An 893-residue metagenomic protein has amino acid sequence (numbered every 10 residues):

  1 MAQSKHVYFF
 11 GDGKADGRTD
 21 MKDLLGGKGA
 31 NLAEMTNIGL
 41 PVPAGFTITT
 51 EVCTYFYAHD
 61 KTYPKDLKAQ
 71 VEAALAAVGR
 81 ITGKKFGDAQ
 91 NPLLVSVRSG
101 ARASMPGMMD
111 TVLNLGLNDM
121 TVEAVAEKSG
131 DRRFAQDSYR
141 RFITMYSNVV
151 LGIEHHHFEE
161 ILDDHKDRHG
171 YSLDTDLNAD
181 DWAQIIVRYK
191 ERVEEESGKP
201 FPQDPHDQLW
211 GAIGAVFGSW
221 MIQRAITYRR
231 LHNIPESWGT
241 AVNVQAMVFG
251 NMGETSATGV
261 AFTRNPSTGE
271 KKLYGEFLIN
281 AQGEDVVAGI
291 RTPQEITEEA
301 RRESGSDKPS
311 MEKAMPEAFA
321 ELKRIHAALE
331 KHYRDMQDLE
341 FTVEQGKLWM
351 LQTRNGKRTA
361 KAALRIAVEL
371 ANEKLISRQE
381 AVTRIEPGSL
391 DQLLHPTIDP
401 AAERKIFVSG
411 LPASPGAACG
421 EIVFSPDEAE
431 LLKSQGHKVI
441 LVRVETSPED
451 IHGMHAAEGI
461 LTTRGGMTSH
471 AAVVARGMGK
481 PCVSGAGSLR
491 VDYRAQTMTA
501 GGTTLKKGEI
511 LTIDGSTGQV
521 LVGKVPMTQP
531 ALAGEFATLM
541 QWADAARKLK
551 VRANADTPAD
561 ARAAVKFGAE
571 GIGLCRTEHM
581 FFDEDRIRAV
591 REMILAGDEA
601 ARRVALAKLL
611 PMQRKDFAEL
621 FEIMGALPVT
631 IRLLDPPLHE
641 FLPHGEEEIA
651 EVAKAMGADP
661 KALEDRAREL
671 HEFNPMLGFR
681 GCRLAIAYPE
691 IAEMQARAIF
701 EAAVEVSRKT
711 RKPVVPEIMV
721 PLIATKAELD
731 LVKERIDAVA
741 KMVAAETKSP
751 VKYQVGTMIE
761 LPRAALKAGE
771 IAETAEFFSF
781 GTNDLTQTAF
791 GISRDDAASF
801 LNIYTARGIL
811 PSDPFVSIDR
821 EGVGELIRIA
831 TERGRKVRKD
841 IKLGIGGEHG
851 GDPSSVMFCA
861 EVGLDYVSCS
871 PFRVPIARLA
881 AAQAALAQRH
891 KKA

Functional and structural regions predicted by a protein language model:
M1-K405, L431, H437-I440, S447-H452 (+12 more regions): Nucleotide/phosphate-binding sheet-loop regions of phosphoryl- and nucleotidyl-transfer enzymes
K14-M21, S414-A456, V823-D840: C-terminal accessory/binding modules appended to enzymatic or scaffolding proteins
F46, T463-G465, S484-G487, C575 (+2 more regions): Short beta->alpha connector loops at strand-helix junctions that form conserved, small/polar/Pro-enriched
A69, R229-L231, V382-V439, E445 (+5 more regions): Long, charged amphipathic helices and adjacent flexible linkers at domain junctions
Q70, S488-L521, P526: S4-like RNA-binding module at protein N-termini
A77-D88, M498-G501, R708, K741-P750: Short mixed-charge
R98-S99, L532-E535, W542-A893: Conserved alpha/beta-domain cores
E458-R464, C482, G844: A short, small-residue-rich loop immediately preceding and capping a beta-strand
